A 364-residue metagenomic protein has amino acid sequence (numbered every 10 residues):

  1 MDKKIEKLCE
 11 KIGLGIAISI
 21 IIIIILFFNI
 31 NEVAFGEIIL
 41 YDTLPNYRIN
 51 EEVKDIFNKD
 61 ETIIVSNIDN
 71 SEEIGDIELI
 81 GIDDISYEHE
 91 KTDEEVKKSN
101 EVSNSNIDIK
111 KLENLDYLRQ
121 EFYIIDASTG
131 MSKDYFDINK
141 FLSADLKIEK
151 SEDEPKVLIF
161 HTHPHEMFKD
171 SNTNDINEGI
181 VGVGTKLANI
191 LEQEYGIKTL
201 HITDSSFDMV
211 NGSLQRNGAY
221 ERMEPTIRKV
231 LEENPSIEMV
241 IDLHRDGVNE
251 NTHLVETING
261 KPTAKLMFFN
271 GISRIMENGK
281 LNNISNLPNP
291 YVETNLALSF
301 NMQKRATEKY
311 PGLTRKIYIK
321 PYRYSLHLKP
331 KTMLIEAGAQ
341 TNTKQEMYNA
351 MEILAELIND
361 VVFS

Functional and structural regions predicted by a protein language model:
G13-N29: Hydrophobic membrane-insertion alpha-helices, especially the h-region of bacterial N-terminal signal peptides
I30-K150: N-terminal, intrinsically disordered, polar/charged segments of Gram-positive cell-envelope systems that serve as
P155-D175: Short glycine-rich His-centered loop
P164-M167, S205-M209, R245-E250, I272-M276 (+2 more regions): Solvent-exposed loop/turn segments at secondary-structure junctions within structured extracellular/periplasmic domains
N172-L187, L191-E256: Catalytic-core regions of hydrolytic enzymes
N249-L287: A short, glycine/acidic-enriched catalytic loop
P290-Y318: Active-site-adjacent substrate-binding region of metalloamidase/peptidase-like peptide-processing proteins
G312-S364: Active-site-adjacent mobile loop/cap segments within catalytic or ligand-binding domains
